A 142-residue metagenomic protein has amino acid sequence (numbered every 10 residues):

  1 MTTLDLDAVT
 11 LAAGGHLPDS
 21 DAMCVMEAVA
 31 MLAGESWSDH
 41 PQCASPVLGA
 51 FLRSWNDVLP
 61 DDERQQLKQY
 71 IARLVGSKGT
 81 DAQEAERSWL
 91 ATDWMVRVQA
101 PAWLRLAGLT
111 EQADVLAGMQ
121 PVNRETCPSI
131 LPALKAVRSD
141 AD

Functional and structural regions predicted by a protein language model:
M1-D142: Short, glycine-biased loop/turn motifs at secondary-structure junctions and in low-complexity Ser/Thr/Pro-rich termini
